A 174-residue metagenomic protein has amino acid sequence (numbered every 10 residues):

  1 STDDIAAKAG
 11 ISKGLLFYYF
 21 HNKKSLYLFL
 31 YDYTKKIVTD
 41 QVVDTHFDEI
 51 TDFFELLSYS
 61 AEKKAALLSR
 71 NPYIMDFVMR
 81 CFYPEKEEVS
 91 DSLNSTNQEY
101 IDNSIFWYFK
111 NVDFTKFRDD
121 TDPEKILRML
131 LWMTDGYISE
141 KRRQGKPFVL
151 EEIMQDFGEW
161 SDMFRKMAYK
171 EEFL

Functional and structural regions predicted by a protein language model:
S1-S25, F29: Helix-turn-helix
F29, V43-R70, P123-L130, F157: Hydrophobic alpha-helical connector segments
D32-V38: Short, basic, alpha-helical segments at the C-terminal edge of helix-turn-helix-like DNA-binding modules
V38, R70, I74, Y100-W107 (+2 more regions): Amphipathic, well-ordered alpha-helical segments in soluble domains
T45, E49, F82-E85, K141-G145: Secondary-structure edge/capping motif, primarily at the C-terminal ends of alpha-helices and the immediately following
A65-I105, K125: Short secondary-structure transition hinges
D76-M79, S90, N94, V112-S161 (+1 more regions): Hydrophobic/aromatic-rich alpha-helical bundle segments in the mid-to-C-terminal region
W107, M163-E171: C-terminal alpha-helix
